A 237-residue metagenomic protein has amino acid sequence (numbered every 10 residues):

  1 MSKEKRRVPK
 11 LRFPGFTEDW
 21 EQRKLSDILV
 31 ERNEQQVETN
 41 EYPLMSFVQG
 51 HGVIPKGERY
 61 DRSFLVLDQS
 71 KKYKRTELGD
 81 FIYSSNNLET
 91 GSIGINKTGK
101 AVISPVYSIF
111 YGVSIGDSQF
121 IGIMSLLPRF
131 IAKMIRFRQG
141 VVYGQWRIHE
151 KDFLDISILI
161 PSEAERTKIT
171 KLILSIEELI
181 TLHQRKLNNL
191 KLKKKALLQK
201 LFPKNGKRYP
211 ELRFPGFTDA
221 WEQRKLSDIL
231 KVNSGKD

Functional and structural regions predicted by a protein language model:
M1-T17, R185-D219: Short amphipathic coiled-coil heptad-repeat segments
K5-R7, N86, A101-Y107, V141-A164: A short glycine-rich beta-alpha junction/loop motif
L11-P14, D68, S108-V113, D155-I160 (+1 more regions): Short, well-ordered beta-strand elements within core beta-sheets of diverse protein domains
R12-Q36, R213-D237: Non-catalytic DNA-recognition/assembly elements of restriction-modification systems
G15, F81, T167-L179, H183 (+2 more regions): Extracellular/lumenal glycan-associated surfaces
E18, Q139-V141, S162-E165, I176-L179 (+2 more regions): Loop/turn elements at beta-strand to alpha-helix junctions within RNA-recognition modules
N33-V66, S227-L230: DNA target-recognition patches
L65-I131, G144: A short beta-sheet element
